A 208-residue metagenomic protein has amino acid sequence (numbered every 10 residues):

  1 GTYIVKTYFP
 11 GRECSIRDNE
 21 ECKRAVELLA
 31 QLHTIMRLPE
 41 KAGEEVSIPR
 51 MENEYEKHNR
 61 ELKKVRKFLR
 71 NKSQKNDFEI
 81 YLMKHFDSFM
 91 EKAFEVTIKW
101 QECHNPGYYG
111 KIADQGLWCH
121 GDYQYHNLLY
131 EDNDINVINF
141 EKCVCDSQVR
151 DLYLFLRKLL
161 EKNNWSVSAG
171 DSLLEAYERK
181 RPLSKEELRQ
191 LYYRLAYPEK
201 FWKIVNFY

Functional and structural regions predicted by a protein language model:
G1-S47: ATP-binding pocket architecture of kinase catalytic cores
Y3-I16, L38, K63-K72, F155 (+1 more regions): A glycine-centered beta->alpha junction motif in the catalytic cores of kinase/phosphotransferase enzymes
P10-C14, K142, L160: Conserved protein-kinase N-lobe ATP-binding Lys motif
R12-R17, A42-W118: ATP-dependent phospho-/nucleotidyl transfer catalytic cores
I98-R150: Active-site acidic catalytic loop and adjacent metal/ATP-binding pocket of ATP-dependent phosphoryl transfer enzymes
V149-P182, L195-Y208: Active-site activation/catalytic loop segments of kinase-like enzymes and analogous catalytic loops in related
L183-E187: Helix N-cap / loop-to-helix initiation motif
